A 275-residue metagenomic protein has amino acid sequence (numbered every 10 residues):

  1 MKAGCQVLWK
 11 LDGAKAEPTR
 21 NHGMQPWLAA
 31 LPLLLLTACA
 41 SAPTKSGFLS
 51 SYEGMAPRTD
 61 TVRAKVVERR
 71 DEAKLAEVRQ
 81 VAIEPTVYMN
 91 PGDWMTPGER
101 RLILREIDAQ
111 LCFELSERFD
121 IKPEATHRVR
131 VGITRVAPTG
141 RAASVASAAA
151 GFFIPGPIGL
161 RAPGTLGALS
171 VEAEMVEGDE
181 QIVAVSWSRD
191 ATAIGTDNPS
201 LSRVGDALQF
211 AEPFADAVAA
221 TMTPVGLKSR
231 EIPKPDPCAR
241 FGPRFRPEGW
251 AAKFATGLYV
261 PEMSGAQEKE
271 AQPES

Functional and structural regions predicted by a protein language model:
C5-A29: Bacterial N-terminal signal peptides that target proteins for export
T37-A38: C-terminal motif of bacterial Sec signal peptides marking the signal peptidase cleavage site
S41-S46: Bacterial lipoprotein signal-peptidase II cleavage site
F48-D71: Post-signal peptide N-terminal segment of mature Sec-exported envelope proteins
E72, G156-S170, V176-T221: Short secondary-structure boundary motifs at beta->alpha junctions and helix caps
E72-R135: N-terminal segment of the mature soluble domain
P123-G178, A252-S275: Surface-exposed short loop/turn segments
G195-S275: Compositionally biased, intrinsically disordered linkers/stalks adjacent to structured regions
